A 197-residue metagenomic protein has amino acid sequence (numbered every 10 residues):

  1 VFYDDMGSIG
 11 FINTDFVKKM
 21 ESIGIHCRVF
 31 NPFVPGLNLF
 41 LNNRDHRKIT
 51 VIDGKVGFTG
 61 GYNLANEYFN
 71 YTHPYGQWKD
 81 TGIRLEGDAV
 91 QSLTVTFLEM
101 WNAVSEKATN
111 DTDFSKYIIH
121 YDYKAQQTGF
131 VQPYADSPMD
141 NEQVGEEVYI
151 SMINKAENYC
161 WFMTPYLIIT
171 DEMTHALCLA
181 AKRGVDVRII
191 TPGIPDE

Functional and structural regions predicted by a protein language model:
V1-E197: Charged, low-complexity intrinsically disordered terminal segments
